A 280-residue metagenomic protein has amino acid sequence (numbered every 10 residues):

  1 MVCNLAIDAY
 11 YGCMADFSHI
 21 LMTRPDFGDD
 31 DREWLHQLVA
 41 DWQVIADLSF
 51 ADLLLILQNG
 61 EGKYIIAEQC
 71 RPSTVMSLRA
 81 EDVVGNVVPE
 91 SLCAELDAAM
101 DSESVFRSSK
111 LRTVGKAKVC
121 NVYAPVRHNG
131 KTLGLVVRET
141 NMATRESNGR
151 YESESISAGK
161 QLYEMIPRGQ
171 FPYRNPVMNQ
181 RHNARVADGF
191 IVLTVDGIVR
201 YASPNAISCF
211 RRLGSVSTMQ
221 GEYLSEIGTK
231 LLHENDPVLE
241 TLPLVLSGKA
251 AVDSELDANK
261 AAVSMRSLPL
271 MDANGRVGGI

Functional and structural regions predicted by a protein language model:
N4-V105, K110-A117, R127-N129, S208: Non-catalytic regulatory/interaction regions at protein termini and inter-domain linkers
Y10-A51, M142-G189, E240, S247 (+1 more regions): PAS-family sensory modules
A40, Y201, K260: Charged, alpha-helix-enriched surfaces in structured cytosolic catalytic cores of large nucleotide-utilizing machines
Q58-A94, E154-G159, P172, M178-G248: PAS-family sensory domains
T74-V75, M142-R145, S208-R211, A262 (+1 more regions): A short local loop/turn or secondary-structure capping micro-motif enriched for an aromatic residue
V87-S208: Hydrophobic, helix-rich cores of sensory/ligand-binding and other regulatory modules that couple small-molecule
V105-H128, L133-G134, K230-I280: PAS-family sensory/regulatory modules and their coupling/dimerization elements
